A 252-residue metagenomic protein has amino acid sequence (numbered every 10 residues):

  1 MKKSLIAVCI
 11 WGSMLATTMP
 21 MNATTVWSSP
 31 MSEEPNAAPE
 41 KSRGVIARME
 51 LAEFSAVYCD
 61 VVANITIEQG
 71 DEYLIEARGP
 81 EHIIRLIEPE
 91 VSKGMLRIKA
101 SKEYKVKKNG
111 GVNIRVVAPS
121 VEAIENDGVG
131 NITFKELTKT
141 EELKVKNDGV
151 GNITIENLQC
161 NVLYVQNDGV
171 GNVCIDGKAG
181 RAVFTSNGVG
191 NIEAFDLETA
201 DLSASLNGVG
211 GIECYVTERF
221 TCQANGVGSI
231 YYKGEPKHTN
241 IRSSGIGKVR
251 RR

Functional and structural regions predicted by a protein language model:
M1-R252: Intrinsically disordered, low-complexity terminal regions
